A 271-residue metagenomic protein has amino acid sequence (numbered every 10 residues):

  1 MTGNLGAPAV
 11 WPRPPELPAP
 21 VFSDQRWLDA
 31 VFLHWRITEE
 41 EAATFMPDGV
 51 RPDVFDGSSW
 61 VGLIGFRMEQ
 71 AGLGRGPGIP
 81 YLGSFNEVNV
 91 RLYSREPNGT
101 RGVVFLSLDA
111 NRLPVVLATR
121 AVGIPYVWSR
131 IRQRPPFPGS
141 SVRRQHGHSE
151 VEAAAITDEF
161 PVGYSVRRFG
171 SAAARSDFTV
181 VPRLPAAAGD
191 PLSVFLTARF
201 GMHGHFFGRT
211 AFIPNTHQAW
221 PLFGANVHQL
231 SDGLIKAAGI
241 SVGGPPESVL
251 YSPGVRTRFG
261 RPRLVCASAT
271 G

Functional and structural regions predicted by a protein language model:
M1-G74, Q218-F223, V227, L234-I235 (+1 more regions): Hydrophobic, proline/glycine-rich low-complexity stretches
G6-W11, I79-R91, R134-G139: Short, surface-exposed, charge-dense and proline/glycine-enriched linear segments
A30-V31, N89-G271: Internal, well-folded beta-alpha domain core
D53-G57, R75-G76, F85, P114-V116 (+1 more regions): Short, surface-exposed linear patches
W60-A110: Extended, compositionally biased
